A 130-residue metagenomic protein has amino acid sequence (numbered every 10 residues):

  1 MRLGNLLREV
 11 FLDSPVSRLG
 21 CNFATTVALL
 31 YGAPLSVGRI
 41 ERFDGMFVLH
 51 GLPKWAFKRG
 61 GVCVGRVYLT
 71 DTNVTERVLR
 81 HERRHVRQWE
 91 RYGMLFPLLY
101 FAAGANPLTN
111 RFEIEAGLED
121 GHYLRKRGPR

Functional and structural regions predicted by a protein language model:
M1-G4, H122-R130: Charged phosphate-binding loop/patch that engages nucleotide di/tri-phosphates or the phosphate backbone of nucleic
M1-P15, R59-G60, V67-T70: Negatively charged linear elements and acidic catalytic determinants
L6-R42, E90-A102: A transmembrane-helix-recognition feature enriched in membrane-embedded lipid enzymes and envelope glyco-/phospholipid
G38-L49, L108-Y123: Membrane-interface alpha-helices
G45-N73: Active-site scaffold of zinc-dependent metalloenzymes
F57, Q88-L118, G128-P129: Post-HEXXH active-site segment of zinc metalloproteases
R77-W89: Active-site recognition of the HExxH zinc-binding catalytic motif
